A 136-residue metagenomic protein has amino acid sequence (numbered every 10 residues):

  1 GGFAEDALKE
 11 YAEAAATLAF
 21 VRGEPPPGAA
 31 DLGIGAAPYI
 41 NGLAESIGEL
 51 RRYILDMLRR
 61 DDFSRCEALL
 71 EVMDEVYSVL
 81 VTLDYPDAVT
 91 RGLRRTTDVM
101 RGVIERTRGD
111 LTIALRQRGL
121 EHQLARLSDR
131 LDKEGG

Functional and structural regions predicted by a protein language model:
G1-D31: Long, charged all-alpha helical bundle/coiled-coil segments in cytosolic proteins
G2-D6, D31-G42, L58-R65, Y85-G92 (+1 more regions): Non-transmembrane, amphipathic alpha-helical segments
A14-F20, E24, E49, Y53-D56 (+3 more regions): Amphipathic alpha-helical interaction surfaces
G35-V76, L80: Surface-exposed interaction/gating patches
F63-G136: Long amphipathic all-alpha helical oligomerization modules
